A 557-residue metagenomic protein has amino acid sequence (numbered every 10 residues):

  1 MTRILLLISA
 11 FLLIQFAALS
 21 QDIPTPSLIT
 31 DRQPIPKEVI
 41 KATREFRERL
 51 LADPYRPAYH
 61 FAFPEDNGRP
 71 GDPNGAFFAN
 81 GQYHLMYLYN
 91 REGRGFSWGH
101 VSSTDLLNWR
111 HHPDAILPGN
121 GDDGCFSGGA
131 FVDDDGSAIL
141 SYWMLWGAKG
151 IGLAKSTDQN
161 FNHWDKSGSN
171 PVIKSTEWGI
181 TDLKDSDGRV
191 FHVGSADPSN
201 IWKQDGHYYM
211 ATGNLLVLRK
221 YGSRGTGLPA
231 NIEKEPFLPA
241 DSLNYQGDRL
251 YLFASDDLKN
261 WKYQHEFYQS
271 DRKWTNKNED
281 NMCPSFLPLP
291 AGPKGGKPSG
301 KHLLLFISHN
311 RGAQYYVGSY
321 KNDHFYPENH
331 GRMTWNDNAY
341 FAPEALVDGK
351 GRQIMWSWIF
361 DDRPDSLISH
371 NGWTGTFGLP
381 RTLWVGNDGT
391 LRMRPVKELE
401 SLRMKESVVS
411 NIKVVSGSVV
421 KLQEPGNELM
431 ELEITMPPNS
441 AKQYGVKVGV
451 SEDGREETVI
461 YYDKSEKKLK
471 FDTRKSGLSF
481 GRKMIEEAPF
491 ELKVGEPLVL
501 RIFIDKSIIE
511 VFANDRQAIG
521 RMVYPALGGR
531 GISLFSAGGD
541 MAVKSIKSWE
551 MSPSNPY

Functional and structural regions predicted by a protein language model:
M1-I4: Positively charged n-region of N-terminal signal peptides that target proteins for export
L6-Q15: Bacterial N-terminal signal peptides
A18-S20: Boundary at the C-terminal end of the N-terminal hydrophobic targeting segment
D22-P198, W202-N276, P288-D337, S357-S410 (+4 more regions): Beta-rich carbohydrate-recognition and catalytic domains
T43-R47, K297, K321-N338, E344-Y557: Beta-rich accessory regions
A52-R56, N80, S167, D205 (+9 more regions): Sequence-level motif detector for i,i+2 pairs with an aromatic at +2
G71, N281, Y340: Short, well-structured alpha-helical interface segments that form or flank functional binding sites
M282-L287: Functional cores that coordinate and move charged inorganic groups
